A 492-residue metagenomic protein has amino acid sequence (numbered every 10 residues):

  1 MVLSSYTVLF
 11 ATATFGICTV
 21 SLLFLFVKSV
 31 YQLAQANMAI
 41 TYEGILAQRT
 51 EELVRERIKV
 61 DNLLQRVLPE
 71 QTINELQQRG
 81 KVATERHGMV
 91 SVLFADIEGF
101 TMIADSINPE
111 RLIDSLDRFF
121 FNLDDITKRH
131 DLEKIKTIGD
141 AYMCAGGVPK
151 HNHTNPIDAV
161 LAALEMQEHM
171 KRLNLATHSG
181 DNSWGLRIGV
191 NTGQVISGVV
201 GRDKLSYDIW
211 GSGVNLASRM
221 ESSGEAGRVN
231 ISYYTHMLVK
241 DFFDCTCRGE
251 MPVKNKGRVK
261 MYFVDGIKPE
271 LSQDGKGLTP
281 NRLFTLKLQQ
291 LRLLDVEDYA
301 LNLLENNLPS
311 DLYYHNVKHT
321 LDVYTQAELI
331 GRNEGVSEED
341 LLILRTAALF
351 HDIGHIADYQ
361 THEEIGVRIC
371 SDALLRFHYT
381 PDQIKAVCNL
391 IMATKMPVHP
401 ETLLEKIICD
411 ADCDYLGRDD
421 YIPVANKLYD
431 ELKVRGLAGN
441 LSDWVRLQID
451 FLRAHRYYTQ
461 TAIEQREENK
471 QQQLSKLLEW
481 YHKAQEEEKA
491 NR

Functional and structural regions predicted by a protein language model:
I17-C18, L22-F26, V30-H87, S272-R292 (+1 more regions): Regulatory cytosolic signal-relay segments
K59-D61, E75-L161: Catalytic NTP-binding/metal-coordinating core of nucleotidyl cyclase/transferase enzymes
I126-D158, R172-S212, M261-Y262, L390: Catalytic core of nucleotidyl cyclases, primarily class III adenylyl/guanylyl cyclases
G147, R248, H378-L437: Histidine/acidic-rich helix-loop-helix segments that form or flank divalent-metal centers in metalloenzyme catalytic
V195, S223-L288, L447, Y457 (+2 more regions): Cytosolic regulatory/linker segments at or just downstream of nucleotide-handling modules in signal-transduction
E297-L329, F350-A357, Y458-A462: Active-site flanking loop/helix segments enriched in acidic
D311-I343, I365, I369-H378: Alpha-helical phosphate/pyrophosphate-handling elements in metalloenzyme active cores
V323, E339-D358, H362, G366 (+1 more regions): His-Asp-centered metal-binding catalytic motifs of divalent-metal-dependent phosphohydrolases/nucleases
